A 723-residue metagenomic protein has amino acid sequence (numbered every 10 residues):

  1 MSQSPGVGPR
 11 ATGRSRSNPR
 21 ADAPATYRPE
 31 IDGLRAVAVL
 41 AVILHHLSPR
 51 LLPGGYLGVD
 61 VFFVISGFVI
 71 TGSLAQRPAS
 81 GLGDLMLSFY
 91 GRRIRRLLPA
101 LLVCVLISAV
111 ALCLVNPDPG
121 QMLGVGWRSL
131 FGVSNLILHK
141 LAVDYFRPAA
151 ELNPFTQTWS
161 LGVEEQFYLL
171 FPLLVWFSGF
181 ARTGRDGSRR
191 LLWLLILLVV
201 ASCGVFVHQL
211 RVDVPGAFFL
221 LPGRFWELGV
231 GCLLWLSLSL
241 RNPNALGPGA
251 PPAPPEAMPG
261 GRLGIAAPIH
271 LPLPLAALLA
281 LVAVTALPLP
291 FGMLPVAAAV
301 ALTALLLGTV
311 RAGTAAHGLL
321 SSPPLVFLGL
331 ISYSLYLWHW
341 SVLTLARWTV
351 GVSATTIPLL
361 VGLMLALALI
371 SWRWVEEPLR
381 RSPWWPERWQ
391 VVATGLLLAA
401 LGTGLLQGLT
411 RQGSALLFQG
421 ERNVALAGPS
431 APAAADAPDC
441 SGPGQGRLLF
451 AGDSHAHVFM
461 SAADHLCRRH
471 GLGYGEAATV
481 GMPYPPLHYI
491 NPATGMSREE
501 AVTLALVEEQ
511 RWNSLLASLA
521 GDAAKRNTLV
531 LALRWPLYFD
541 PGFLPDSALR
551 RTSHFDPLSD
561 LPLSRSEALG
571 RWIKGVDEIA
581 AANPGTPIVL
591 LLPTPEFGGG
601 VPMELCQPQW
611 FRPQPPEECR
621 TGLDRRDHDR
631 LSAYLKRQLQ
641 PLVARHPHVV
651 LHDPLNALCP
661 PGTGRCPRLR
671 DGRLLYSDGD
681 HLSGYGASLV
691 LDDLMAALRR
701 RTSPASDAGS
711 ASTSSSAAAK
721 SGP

Functional and structural regions predicted by a protein language model:
S2-G6, R10-G13, G249-R262, L287-P290 (+4 more regions): Extracellular/periplasmic envelope-modification machinery, especially enzymes that add or remove acyl/ester groups on
S2-W385: Membrane-interface helix/loop caps of multi-pass membrane proteins
